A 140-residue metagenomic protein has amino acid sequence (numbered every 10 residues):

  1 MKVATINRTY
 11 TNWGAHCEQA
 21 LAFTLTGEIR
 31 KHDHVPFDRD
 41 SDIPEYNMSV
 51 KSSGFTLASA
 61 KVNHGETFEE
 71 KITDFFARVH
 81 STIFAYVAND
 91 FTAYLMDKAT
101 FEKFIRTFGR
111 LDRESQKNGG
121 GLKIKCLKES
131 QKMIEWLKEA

Functional and structural regions predicted by a protein language model:
M1-A140: Nucleic-acid endonuclease domains
